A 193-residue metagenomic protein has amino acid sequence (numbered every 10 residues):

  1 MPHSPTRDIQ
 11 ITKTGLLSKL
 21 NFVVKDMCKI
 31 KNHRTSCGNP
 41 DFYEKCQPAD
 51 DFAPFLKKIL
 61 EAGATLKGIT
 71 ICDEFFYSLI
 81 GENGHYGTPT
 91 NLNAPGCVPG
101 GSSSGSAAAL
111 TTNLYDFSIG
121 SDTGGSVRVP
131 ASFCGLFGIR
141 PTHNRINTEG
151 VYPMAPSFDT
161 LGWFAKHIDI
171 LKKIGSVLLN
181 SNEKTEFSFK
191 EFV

Functional and structural regions predicted by a protein language model:
M1-D116: Gly/Ser-rich catalytic/binding loops embedded in alpha/beta enzyme cores
L110-T111, D116-V193: Fold-level recognition of mixed alpha/beta catalytic cores in primary-metabolism enzymes, strongest
